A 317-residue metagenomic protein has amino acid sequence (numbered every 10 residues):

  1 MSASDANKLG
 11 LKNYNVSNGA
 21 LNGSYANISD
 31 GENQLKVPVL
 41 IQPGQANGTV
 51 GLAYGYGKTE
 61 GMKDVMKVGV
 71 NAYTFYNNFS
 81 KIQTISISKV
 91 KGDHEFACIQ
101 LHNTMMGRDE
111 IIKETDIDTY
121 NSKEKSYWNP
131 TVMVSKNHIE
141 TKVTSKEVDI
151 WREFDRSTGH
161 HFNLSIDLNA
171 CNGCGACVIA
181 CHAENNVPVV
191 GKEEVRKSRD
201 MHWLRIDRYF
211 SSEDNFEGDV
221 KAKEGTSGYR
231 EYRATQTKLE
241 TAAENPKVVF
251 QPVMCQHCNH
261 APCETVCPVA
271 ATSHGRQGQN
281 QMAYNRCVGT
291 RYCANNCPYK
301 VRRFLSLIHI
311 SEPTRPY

Functional and structural regions predicted by a protein language model:
M1-S165, N169, A180-A183, Y209: Long, contiguous, secondary-structure-rich segments that constitute the structural scaffold of globular domains
K12-N22, I28-Q34, V187-K192, N215 (+5 more regions): Secondary-structure transition/capping motifs at alpha-helix termini and the adjoining loop/turn into the next element
S24-G31, V37-I41, Y54-M62, N215-G218 (+4 more regions): Phosphate/diphosphate-binding loops
Y25, T49, N163, W203 (+3 more regions): A residue-level signal for beta-strand positions that form part of recognition/binding surfaces within mature
S145-R152, S157-L164, L168-N169, I179-Y209 (+4 more regions): Cys/His-rich finger/ribbon microdomains and the adjacent scaffold used for macromolecule binding/structural
N163-E184, E217, V249-A270, Q281-K300: Cysteine-centered iron-sulfur cluster-binding motifs in ferredoxin-type domains/subunits of redox enzymes
C174-R233, T290-C297, V301-R302: Carboxylate/His-rich catalytic cores and anion/metal-binding grooves
I308-Y317: Single conserved hydrophobic/aromatic residue that forms the stacking wall/gate of nucleotide- or nucleobase-binding
